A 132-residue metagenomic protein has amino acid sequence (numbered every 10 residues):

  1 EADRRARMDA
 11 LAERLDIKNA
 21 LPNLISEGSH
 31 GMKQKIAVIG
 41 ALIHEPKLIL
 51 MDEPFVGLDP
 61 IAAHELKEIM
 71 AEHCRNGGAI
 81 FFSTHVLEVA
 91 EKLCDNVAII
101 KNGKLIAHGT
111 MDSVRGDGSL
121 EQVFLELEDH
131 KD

Functional and structural regions predicted by a protein language model:
D3-A20: Conserved ABC ATPase "signature" region
I43-K47: A short, proline-enriched helix->beta-strand linker immediately N-terminal to the Walker B motif in ABC-type P-loop
I49-D52: Catalytic Walker B motif of ABC-type/P-loop ATPase nucleotide-binding domains
H64-N76: Helical segment within the ABC ATPase nucleotide-binding domain
A90-K92: A short, surface-exposed alpha-helical micro-motif characterized by mixed small hydrophobic and charged/polar residues
H108-G109: ABC ATPase "signature
